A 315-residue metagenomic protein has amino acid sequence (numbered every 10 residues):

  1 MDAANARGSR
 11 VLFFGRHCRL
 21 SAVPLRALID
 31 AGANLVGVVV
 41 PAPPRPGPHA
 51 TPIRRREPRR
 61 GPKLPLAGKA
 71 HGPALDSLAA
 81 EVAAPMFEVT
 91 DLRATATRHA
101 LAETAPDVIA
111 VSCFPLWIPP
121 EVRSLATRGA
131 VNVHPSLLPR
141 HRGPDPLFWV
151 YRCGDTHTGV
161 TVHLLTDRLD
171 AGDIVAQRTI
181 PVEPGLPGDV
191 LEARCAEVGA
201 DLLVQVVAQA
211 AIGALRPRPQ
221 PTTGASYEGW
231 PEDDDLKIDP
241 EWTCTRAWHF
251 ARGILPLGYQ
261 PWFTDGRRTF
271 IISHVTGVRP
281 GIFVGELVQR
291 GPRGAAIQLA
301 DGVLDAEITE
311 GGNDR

Functional and structural regions predicted by a protein language model:
M1-L257, W262, Q289-A306, E310-D314: One-carbon transfer enzymes
P261-V278: Short, structured protein-protein interaction patches enriched in aromatics and acidic/basic residues, typified by
S273-P280, I308-D314: A short, sequence-level motif marking secondary-structure junctions
T276-R290: A conserved acidic, glycine/proline-rich C-terminal tail/linker
